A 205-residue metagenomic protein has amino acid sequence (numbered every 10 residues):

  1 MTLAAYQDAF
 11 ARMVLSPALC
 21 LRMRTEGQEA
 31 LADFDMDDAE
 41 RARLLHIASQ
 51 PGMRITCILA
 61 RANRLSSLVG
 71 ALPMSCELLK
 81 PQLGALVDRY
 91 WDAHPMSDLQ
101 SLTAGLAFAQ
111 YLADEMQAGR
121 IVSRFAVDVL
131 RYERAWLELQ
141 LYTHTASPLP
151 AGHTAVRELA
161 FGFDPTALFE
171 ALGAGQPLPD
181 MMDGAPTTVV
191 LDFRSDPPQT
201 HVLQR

Functional and structural regions predicted by a protein language model:
M1-E40: Membrane topogenic helices and adjacent juxtamembrane segments
A4, R24-T25, S66-G70, A85 (+1 more regions): A generic alpha-helix surface/boundary motif
D8-S16, G70-E77, A109-Q110, D128-L141: Short, hydrophobic/amphipathic alpha-helical patches that form generic packing surfaces within helical domains
M13-P17, A48, S75-L79, Y90 (+2 more regions): Generic structural signal for hydrophobic core residues of well-folded globular domains
E29-A30, Q50-P51, D92-S97: A short structural micro-motif
F34, D38-R41, L45-L72: Conserved glycine-rich, hydrophobic/aromatic-active-site segments that form phosphate/pyrophosphate or metal-binding
L59-P95: Amphipathic alpha-helical packing elements
R89-R205: Hydrophobic packing positions characteristic of elongated beta-solenoid/beta-helix-type spike/fiber shafts
